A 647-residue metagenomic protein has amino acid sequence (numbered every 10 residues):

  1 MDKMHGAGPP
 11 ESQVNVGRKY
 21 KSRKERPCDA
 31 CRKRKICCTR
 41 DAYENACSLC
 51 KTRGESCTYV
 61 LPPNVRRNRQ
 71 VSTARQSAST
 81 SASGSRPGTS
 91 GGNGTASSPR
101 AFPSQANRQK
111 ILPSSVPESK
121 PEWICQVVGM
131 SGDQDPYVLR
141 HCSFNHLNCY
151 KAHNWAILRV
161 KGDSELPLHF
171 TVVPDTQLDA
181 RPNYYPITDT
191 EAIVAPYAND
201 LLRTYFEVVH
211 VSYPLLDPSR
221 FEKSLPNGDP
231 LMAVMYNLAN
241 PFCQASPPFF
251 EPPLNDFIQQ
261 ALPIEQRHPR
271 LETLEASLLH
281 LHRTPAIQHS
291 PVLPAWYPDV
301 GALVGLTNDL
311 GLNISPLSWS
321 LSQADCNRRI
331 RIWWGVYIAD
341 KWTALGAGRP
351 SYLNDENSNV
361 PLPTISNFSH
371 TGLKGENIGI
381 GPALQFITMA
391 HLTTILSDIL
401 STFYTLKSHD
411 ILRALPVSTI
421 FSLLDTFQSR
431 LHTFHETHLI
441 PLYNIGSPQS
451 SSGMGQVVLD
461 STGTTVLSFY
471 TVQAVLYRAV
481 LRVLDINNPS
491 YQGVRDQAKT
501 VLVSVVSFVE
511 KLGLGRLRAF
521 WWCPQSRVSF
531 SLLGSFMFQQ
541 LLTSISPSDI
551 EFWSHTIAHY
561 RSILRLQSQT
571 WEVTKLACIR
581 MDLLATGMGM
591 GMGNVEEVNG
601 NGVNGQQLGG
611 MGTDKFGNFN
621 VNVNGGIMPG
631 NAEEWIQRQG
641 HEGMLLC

Functional and structural regions predicted by a protein language model:
D2-I124, G129, A286-H289, P316-S318: N-terminal zinc-finger DNA-binding module, primarily the fungal Zn(2)-Cys(6)
N15, K51-S56, V60-L61, G91-V208 (+2 more regions): Intrinsically disordered, low-complexity activation-like regions
R23-R26, K33, A42-N45, T52 (+6 more regions): Eukaryote-biased feature marking scaffold/signaling PDZ-domain proteins and nuclear chromatin regulators
E44, P62, Y184-P186, A195-I387 (+7 more regions): Acidic, Ser/Thr-rich, low-complexity intrinsically disordered regions in fungal proteins
G54-S56, W342, T471-Q473: Structural motif
S56, Q109, K120-Y137, H141-F144 (+4 more regions): Fungal C-terminal regulatory tails
H280, T471-Q473, L533: Structural register within alpha-helical repeat arrays
V466-L467, C647: Alpha-helical bundle segments that constitute or directly flank the non-heme di-iron/ferroxidase center
